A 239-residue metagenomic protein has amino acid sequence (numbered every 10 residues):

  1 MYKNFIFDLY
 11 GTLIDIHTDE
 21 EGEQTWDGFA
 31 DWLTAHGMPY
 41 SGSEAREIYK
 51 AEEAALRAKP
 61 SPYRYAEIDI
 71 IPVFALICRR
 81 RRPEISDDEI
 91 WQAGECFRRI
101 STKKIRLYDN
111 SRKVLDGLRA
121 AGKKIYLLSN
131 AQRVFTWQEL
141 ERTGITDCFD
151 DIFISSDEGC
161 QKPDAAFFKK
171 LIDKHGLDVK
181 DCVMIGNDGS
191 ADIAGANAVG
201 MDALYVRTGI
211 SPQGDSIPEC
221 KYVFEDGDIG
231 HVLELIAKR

Functional and structural regions predicted by a protein language model:
M1-F5, D15-D19, A35-H36, Y40-S43 (+4 more regions): Asp-based, Mg2+/Mn2+-dependent phosphohydrolase catalytic module
D8: Short, acidic, Ser/Thr-enriched surface-loop or helix-capping motifs
E20-L33: Basic, amphipathic juxtamembrane/active-site segments that coordinate anionic phosphate or diphosphate groups
T25, I70-V73, F167, V232: Hydrophobic alpha-helical packing elements
A30, S43-C96: A metal-dependent, Asp-based hydrolase signature
C96-I105: Surface-exposed cleft-lining segments at the edges of enzyme active sites
L107-S111: A short, well-structured juxtamembrane/interface segment
